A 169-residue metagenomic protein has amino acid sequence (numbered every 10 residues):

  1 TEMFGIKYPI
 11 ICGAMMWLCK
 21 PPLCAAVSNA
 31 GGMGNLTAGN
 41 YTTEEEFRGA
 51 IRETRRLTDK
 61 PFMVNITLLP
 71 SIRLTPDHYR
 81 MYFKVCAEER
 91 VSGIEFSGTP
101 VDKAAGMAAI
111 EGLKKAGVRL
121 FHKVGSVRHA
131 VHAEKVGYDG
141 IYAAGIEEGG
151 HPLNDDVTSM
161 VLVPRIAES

Functional and structural regions predicted by a protein language model:
T1-S169: Active-site entrance/lid segments in N-terminal catalytic domains of soluble metabolic enzymes
